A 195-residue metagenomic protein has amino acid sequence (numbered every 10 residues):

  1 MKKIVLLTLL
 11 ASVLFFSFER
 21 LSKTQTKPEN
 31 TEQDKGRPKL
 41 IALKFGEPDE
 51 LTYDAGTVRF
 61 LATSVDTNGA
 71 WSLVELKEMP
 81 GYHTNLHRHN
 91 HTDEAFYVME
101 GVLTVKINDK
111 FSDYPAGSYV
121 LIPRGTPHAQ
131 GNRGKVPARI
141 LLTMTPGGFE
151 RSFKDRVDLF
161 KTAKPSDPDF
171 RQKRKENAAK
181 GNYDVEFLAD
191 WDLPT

Functional and structural regions predicted by a protein language model:
M1-T26: Bacterial Sec-dependent N-terminal signal peptides
R20-W71, P165-T195: A short, N-terminal "cap"/entry segment at the start of jelly-roll beta-barrel domains of the cupin/DSBH fold
T57, P80, H91, K110 (+3 more regions): A generic "binding-loop/recognition-motif" signal
R59-F60, V74-H89: Conserved short histidine dyad/triad with adjacent acidic residue
G69, T104, R124-E150: Ligand-binding loop in jelly-roll beta-barrel domains
H91-L103, N108: Glycine- and acidic-residue-biased ligand/ion/polar-headgroup-sensing regions
D109-P127: Short acidic-glycine-tyrosine-enriched beta hairpin
K135-G181: A contiguous, mid-protein "functional segment" used to position or interact with cofactors/ions or partner subunits
